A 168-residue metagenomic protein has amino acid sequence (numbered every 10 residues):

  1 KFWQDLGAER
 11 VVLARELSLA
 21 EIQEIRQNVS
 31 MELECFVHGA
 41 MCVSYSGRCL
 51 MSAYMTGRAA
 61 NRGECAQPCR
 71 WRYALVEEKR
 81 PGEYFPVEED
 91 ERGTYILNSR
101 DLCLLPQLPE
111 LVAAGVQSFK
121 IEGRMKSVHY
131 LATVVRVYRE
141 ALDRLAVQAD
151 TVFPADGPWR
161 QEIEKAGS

Functional and structural regions predicted by a protein language model:
K1-F2: N-terminal active-site wall of soluble small-molecule enzyme domains
L6: Catalytic domains of carbohydrate-active enzymes, especially glycoside hydrolases
E9-S168: Surface-exposed amphipathic alpha-helical tracts and adjacent flexible/coil segments at the periphery of soluble enzymes
